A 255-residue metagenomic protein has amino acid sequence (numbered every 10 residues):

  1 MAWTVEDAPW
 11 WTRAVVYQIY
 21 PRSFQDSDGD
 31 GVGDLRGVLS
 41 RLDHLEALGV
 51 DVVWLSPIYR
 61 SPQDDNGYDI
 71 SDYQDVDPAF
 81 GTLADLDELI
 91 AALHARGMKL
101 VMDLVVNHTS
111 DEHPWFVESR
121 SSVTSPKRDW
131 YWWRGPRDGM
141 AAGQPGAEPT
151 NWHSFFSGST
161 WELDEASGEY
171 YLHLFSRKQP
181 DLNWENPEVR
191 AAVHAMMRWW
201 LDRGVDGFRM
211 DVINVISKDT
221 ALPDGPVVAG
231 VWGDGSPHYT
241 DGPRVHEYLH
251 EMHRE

Functional and structural regions predicted by a protein language model:
A2-R198, D202, V215-E255: Acidic/aromatic-lined carbohydrate-recognition and catalytic surfaces of CAZymes acting on diverse glycans
V53, F208-M210: Hydrophobic residues within beta-strands of alpha/beta enzymes
R203-G207: A glycine-centered loop/beta-turn motif at secondary-structure junctions
